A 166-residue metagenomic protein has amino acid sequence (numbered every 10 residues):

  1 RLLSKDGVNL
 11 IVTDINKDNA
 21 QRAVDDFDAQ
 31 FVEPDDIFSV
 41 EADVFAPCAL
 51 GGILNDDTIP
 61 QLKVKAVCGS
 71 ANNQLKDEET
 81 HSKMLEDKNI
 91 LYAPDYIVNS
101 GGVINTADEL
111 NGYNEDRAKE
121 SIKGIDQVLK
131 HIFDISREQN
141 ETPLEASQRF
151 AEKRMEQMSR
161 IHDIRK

Functional and structural regions predicted by a protein language model:
R1, V24-D25, D57-P60, E79-H81 (+1 more regions): Short amphipathic alpha-helical segments
R1-E41: Glycine-rich phosphate/diphosphate-binding loop of Rossmann-like nucleotide-binding domains
G7, D28-A29, L62-V67, N89-I90: Glycine-enriched alpha-helix->loop->beta-strand junction motifs that scaffold or abut catalytic
T13-I15, V32-P34, P47-C48, G69-S70 (+1 more regions): Generic beta-strand/beta-sheet core signal
Q21, I37-P47, C68, D87 (+1 more regions): C-terminal amphipathic alpha-helical segment
P34-E41, G51-V67, E79: Rossmann-fold NAD(P) dinucleotide-binding segment
A46-I53, A71-K76: A general structural motif
K65-K166: Adenosine-phosphate binding glycine-rich loop
